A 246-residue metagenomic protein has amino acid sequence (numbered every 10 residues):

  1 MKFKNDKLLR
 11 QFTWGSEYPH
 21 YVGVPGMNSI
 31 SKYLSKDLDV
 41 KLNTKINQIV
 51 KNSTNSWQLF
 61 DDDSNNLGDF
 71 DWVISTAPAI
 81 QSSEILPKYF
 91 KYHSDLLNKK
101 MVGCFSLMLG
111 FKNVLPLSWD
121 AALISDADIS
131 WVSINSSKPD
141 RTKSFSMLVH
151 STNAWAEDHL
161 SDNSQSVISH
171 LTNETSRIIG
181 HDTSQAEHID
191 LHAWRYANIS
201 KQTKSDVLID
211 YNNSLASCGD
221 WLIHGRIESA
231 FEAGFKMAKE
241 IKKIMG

Functional and structural regions predicted by a protein language model:
M1-K7: N-terminal FAD cofactor-binding segment of flavoenzymes
Q11-S35, S161-V167: Short beta-strand to alpha-helix junction loop
L42-Q58: A conserved short coil-to-beta-strand element within the FAD-binding core of flavoproteins
N65-D120, H181-S184: Central helical "cap/lid" subdomain
M108-L160, S166, H170-I179: Active-site substrate-recognition segment that forms the wall of the catalytic cavity or substrate channel
S169-H170, S176-N213: Flavin (FAD/FMN) cofactor-binding core of flavoprotein oxidoreductases
D206-A238: Short FAD-binding loop at a beta-strand-to-alpha-helix junction that anchors the flavin cofactor in diverse
E240-G246: Active-site-proximal substrate-binding core of FAD-dependent oxidoreductases
